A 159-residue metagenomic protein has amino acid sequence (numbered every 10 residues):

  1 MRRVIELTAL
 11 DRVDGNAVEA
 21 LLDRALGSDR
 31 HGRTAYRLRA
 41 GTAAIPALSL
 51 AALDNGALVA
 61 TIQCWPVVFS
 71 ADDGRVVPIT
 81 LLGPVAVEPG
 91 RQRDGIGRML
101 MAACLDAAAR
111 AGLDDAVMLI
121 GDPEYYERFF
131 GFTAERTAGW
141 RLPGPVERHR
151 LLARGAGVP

Functional and structural regions predicted by a protein language model:
M1-R37, A43-V59, G74, L151-L152 (+1 more regions): Short amphipathic alpha-helix that is part of the acyltransferase structural core
N16-A20, R24, N55-A57, M99-A102 (+3 more regions): Replace "anionic and nucleotidyl ligands
A40-A44, L142-P145: A short beta-turn/loop motif at secondary-structure boundaries
S49-A51, A57-V68, P78-A86: Conserved beta-strand in the GNAT
A57, R75, E88-M99, A111: Conserved glycine-rich acetyl-CoA-binding loop
V68-L82, Q92, L113: A conserved beta-turn-beta hairpin within the catalytic core of GNAT-like acetyltransferases that forms part
L82, V87, R93-D106, L119: Conserved acetyl-CoA-binding loop-helix of GNAT-fold acetyltransferases
R110-E147: Conserved active-site alpha-helix within GNAT-family acetyltransferase domains
